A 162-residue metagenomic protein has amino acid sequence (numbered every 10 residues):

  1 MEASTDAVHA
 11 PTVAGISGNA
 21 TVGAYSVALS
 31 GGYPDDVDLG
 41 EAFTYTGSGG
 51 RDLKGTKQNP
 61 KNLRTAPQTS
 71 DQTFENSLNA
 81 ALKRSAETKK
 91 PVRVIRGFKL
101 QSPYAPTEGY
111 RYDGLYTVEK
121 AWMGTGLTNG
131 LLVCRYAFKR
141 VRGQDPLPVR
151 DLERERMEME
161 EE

Functional and structural regions predicted by a protein language model:
M1-R111: Acidic, glycine-rich low-complexity segments with interspersed aromatic residues
Y104-E161: Compact mixed alphabeta submodule
